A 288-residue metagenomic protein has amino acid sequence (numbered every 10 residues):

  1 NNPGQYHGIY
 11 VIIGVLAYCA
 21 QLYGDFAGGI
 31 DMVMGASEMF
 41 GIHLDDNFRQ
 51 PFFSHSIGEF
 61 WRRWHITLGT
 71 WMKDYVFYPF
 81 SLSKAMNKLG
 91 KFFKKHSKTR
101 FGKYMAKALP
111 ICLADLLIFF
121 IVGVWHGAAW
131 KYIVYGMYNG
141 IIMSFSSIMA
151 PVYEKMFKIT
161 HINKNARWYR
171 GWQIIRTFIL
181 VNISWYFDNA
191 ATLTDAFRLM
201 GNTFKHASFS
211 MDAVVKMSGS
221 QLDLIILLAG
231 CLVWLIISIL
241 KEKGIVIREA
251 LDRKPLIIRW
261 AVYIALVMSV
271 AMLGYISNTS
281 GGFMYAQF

Functional and structural regions predicted by a protein language model:
N1-W234, K241-E242, V246-Q287: Membrane-embedded transmembrane alpha-helical bundles that form the catalytic cores of multi-pass lipid-modifying
